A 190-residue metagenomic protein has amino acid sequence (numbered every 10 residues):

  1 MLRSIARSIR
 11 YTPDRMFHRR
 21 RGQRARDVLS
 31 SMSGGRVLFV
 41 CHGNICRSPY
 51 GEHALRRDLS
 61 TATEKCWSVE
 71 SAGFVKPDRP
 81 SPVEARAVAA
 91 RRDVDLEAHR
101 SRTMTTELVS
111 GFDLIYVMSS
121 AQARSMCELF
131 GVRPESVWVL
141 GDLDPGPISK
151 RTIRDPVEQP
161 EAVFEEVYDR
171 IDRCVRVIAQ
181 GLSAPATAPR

Functional and structural regions predicted by a protein language model:
M1-D27, R124-R190: Phosphate-binding/catalytic loops
Y11-G111, G181-P189: Conserved active-site segments centered on acidic
V117-M118: Short beta-strand scaffold positions
